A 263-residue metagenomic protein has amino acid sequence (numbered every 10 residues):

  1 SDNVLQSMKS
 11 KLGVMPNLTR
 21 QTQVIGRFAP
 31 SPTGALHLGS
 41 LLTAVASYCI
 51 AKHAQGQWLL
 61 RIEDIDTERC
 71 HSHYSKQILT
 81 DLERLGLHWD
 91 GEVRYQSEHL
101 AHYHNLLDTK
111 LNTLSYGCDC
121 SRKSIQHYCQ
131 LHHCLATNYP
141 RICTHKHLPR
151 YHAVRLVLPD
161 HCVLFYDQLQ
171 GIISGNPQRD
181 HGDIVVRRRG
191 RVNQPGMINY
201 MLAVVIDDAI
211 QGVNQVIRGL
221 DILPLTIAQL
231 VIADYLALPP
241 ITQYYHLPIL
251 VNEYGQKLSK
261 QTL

Functional and structural regions predicted by a protein language model:
S1-T33, G56, H147-Y151, P159-V163 (+2 more regions): Non-catalytic terminal extensions that flank enzyme cores
V4-H133, P195, L220-T242: N-terminal Rossmann-like or analogous alpha/beta NTP/dinucleotide-binding catalytic cores that position adenine
R122-L263: Active-site cores that bind ATP or allylic diphosphates and position pyrophosphate for catalysis
